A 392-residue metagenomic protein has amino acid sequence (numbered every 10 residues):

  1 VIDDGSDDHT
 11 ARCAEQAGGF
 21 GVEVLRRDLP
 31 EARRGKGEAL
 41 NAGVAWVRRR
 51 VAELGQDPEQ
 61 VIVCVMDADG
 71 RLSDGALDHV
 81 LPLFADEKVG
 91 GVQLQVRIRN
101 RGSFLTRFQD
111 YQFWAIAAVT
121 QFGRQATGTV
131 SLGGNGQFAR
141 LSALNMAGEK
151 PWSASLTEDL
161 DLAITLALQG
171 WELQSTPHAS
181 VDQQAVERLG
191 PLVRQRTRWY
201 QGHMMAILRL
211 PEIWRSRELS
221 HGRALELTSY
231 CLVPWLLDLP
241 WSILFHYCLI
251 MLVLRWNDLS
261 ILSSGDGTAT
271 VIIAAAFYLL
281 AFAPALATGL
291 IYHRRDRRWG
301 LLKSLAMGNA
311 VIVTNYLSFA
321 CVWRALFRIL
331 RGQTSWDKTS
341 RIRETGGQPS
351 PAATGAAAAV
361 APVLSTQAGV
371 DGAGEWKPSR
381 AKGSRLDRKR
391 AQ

Functional and structural regions predicted by a protein language model:
D3-R12, L29-A32: A conserved acidic beta->alpha catalytic loop
D8-Q16, K36, G75: Acidic helix N-cap motif at the loop->helix transition within catalytic regions of sugar-transfer enzymes
R26-L29, R33-V61, D74-L156, V193 (+1 more regions): Long helical/loop segments within the catalytic core of UDP-sugar-dependent glycosyltransferases, especially the large
I62-M66: Short aromatic-hydrophobic micro-motifs that form the base-stacking/packing surface for donor nucleotide recognition
D67-R71: The conserved acidic donor/metal-binding loop of glycosyltransferases
E158, L162: Short active-site alpha-helical segment characteristic of glycosyltransferases and processive polysaccharide synthases
A163-V181: Catalytic donor-sugar/metal-binding loop of nucleotide-sugar-dependent glycosyltransferases
C231-L330: Membrane-embedded multi-pass helical conduit in multi-pass membrane proteins, especially envelope-biosynthetic
